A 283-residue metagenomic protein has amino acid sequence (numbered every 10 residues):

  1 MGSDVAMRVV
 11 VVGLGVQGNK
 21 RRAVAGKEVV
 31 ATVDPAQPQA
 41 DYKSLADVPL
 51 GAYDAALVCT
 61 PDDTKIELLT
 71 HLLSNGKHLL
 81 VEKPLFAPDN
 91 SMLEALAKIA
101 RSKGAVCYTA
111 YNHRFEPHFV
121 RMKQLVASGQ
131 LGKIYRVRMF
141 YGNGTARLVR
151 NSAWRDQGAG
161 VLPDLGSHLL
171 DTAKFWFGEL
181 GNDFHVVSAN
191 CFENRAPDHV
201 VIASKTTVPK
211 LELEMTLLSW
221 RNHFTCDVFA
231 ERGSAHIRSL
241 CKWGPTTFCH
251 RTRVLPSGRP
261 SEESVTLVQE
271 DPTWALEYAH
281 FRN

Functional and structural regions predicted by a protein language model:
G2-A40, R282: N-terminal Rossmann-like dinucleotide-binding module
A31, A55, R136: Short, Asp-centered acidic motifs that coordinate Mg2+ and/or phosphate in catalytic or ligand-binding sites
Y42-A52, K98: Short amphipathic alpha-helix with an adjacent loop that forms part of the alpha/beta core around
A55, P61-D62, I66-R114: Beta-strand-loop-alpha-helix segment that lines the small-molecule cofactor/substrate pocket of alpha/beta enzymes
K98-V106, V120-Y135, A230, S234: Basic phosphate/pyrophosphate-binding loop/patch that engages nucleotide-derived ligands
R114-H185, N190-F192: Predominantly a Rossmann-like dinucleotide-binding segment in NAD(P)-dependent oxidoreductases
E193-P197, T207-Y278: NAD(P)-dinucleotide binding in Rossmann-like oxidoreductases
